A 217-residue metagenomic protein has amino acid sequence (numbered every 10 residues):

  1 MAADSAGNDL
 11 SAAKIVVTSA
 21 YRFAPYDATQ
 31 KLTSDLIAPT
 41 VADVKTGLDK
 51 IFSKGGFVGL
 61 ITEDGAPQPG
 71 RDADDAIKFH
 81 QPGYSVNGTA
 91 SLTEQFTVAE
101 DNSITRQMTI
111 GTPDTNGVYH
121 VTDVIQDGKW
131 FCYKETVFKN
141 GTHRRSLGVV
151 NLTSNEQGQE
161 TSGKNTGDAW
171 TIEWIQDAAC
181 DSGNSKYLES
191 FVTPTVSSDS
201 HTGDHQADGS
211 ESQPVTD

Functional and structural regions predicted by a protein language model:
M1-S5, P214-D217: Hydrophobic membrane-targeting and insertion signals
A2-D101, V149-N165: Solvent-exposed edge beta-strands and adjacent loop segments that serve as assembly or binding interfaces
A13-F23, S34, A90, R106-I110 (+7 more regions): Hydrophobic transmembrane signal anchors and adjacent membrane-proximal interface regions, especially in viral
D35-K50, T115-D123, I172, S182: Short secondary-structure boundary segments
L92-E94, C132, D168-W170: Hydrophobic residues positioned within well-ordered beta-strands of beta-sheet architectures
F96-N102, T136-N140, W174-A178: Beta-strand elements of well-folded, non-transmembrane domains
N102-V149: Short helix-loop boundary/capping segments
G141-D217: Mixed-charge, glycine-accented linear interaction segment located at domain edges/termini
